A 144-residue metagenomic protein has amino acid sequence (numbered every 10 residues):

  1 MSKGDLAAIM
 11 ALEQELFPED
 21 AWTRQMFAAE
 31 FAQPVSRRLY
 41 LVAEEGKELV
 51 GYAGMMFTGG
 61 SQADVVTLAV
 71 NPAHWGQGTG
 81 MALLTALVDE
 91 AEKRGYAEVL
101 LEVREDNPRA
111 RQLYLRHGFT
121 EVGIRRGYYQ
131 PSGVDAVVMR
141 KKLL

Functional and structural regions predicted by a protein language model:
K3-G4, M10-A73, Q77, L84-A86 (+3 more regions): Acetyl-CoA-dependent GNAT
A8, Q112-L113: Well-formed, non-transmembrane alpha-helical positions, independent of function
N71, W75, R104, P131: Residue-level recognition of the GNAT/N-acetyltransferase active site
L84, D106-A110, G127-S132: Short glycine/proline-centered loop/turn elements that form peptide/ligand docking sites
A91-E102, R125: Conserved GNAT acetyl-CoA-binding A-motif
E102, T120-A136: Conserved catalytic-core motifs of GNAT/GCN5-like acyltransferases
Y114, F119: Conserved active-site tyrosine of GNAT-family acetyltransferases
M139: Divalent-cation-assisted or electrostatically stabilized phosphate/pyrophosphate-binding catalytic cores
